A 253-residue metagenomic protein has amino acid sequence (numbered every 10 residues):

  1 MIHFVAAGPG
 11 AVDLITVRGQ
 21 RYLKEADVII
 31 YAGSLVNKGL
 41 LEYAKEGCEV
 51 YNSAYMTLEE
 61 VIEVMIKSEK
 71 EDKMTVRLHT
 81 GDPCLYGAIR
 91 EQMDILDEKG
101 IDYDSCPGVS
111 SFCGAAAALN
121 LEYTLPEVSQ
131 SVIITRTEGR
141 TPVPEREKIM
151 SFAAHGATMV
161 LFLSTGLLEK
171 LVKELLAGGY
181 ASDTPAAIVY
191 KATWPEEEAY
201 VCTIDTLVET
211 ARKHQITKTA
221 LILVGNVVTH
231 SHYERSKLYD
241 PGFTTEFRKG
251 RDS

Functional and structural regions predicted by a protein language model:
M1-V109, G114, V208: Class I S-adenosyl-L-methionine
I2, E71-T75, S131, G139 (+1 more regions): A contiguous loop/helix-start segment that scaffolds small-molecule binding in enzyme catalytic cores
A11, C84-H155, E198-V201: Class I SAM-dependent methyltransferase SAM-binding "motif I" and its flanking Rossmann-like core
T16-V17, S34, P126-V128, D183 (+1 more regions): Non-catalytic, surface-exposed connector residues within folded enzymatic/regulatory domains
Q20, E42, K67, T124-L125 (+3 more regions): Short secondary-structure boundary/capping segments
L40-L41, V61, Y86, G114-A115 (+5 more regions): Short secondary-structure boundary/hinge segments and terminal tails
